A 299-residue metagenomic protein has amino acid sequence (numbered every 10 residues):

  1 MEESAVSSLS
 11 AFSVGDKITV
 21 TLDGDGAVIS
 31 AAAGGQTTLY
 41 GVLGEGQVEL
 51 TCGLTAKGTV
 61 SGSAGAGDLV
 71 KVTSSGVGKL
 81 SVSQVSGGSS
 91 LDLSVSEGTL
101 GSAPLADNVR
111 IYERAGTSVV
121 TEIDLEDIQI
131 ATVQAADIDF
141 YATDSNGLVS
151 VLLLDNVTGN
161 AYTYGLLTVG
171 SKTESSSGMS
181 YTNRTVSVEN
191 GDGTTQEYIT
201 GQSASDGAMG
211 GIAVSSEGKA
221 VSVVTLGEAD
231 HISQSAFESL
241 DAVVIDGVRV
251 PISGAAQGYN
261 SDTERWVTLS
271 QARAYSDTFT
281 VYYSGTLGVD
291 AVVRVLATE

Functional and structural regions predicted by a protein language model:
M1-E299: ...the same signal can extend to comparable exposed beta-sheet modules with similar sequence chemistry even outside
